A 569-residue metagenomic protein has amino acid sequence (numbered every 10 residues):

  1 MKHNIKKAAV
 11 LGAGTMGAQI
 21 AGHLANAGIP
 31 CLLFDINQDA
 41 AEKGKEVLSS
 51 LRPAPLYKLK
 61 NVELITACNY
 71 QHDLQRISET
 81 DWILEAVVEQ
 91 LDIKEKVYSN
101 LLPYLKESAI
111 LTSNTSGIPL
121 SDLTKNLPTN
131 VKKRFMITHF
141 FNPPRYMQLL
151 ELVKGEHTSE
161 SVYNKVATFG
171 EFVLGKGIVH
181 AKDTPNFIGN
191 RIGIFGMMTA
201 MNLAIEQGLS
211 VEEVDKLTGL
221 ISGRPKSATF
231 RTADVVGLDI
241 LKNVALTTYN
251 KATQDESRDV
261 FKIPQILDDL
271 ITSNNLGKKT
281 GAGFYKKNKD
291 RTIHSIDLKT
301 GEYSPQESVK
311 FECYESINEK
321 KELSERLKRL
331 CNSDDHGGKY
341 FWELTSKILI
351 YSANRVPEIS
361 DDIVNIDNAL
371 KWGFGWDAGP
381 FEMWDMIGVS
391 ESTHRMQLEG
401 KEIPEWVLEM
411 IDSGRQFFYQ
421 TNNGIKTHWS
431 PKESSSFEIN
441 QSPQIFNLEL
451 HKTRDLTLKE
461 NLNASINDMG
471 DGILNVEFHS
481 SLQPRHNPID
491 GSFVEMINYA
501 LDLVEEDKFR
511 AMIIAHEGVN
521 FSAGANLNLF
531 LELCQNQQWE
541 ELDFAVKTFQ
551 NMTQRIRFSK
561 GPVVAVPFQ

Functional and structural regions predicted by a protein language model:
M1-M512, H516-V519, N528-P562, F568-Q569: N-terminal glycine-rich phosphate-binding loop for ADP-containing cofactors
A523-A525: Extended, composition-driven regions rather than compact fold-specific motifs
